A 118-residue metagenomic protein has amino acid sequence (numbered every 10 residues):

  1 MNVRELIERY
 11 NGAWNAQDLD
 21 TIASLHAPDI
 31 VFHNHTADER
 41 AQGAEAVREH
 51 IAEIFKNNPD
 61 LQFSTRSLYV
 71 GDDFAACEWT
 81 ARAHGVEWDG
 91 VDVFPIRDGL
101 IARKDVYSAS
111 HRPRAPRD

Functional and structural regions predicted by a protein language model:
N2, H33, R48-D118: A beta-strand edge to alpha-helix "cap/lid" segment located at domain peripheries
E5-A13: Solvent-exposed, amphipathic alpha-helical segments
A16-V31: Short, well-ordered alpha-helical segments enriched in acidic and aromatic residues
V31-A41: A short gly/proline-enriched turn/hairpin at secondary-structure junctions
E39-E49: Short beta-edge strand/loop motif at the mouth of beta-sheet-based domains
